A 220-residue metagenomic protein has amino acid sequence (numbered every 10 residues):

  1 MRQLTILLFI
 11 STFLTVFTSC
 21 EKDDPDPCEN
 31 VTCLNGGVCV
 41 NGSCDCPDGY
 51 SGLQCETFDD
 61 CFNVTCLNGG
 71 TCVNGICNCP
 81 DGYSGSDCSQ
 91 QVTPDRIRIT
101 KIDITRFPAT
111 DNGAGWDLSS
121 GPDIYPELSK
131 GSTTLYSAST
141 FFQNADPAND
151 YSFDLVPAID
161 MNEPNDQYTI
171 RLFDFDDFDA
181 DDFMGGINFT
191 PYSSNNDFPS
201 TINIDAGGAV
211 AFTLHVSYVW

Functional and structural regions predicted by a protein language model:
T15-S19: C-terminal motif of bacterial Sec signal peptides marking the signal peptidase cleavage site
E21-D23: Bacterial signal peptide processing site
P27-G36, D60-G69: Disulfide-braced loops of extracellular cysteine-rich modules
C39-D48, F58-D59, C72-D81: Extracellular cysteine-rich, disulfide-stabilized repeat modules
V92-D123: C2/C2-like lipid-binding beta-sandwich modules
P126, S152-F189: Eukaryotic beta-sheet cores, primarily in C2 and C2-like/PH beta-sandwich modules
D174-W220: C2-type phospholipid-binding modules
